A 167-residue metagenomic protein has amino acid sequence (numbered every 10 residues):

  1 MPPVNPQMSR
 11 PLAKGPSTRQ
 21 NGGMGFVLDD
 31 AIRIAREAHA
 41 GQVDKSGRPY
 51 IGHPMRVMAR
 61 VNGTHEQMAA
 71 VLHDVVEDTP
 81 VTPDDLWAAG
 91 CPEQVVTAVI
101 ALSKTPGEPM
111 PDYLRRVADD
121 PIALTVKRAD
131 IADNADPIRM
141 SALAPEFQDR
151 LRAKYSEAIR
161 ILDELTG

Functional and structural regions predicted by a protein language model:
P2-M8: Extreme N-terminal basic, low-complexity initiation segments that serve as generic localization/processing leaders
S9-G167: Active-site helical microenvironments for divalent-metal-assisted chemistry
